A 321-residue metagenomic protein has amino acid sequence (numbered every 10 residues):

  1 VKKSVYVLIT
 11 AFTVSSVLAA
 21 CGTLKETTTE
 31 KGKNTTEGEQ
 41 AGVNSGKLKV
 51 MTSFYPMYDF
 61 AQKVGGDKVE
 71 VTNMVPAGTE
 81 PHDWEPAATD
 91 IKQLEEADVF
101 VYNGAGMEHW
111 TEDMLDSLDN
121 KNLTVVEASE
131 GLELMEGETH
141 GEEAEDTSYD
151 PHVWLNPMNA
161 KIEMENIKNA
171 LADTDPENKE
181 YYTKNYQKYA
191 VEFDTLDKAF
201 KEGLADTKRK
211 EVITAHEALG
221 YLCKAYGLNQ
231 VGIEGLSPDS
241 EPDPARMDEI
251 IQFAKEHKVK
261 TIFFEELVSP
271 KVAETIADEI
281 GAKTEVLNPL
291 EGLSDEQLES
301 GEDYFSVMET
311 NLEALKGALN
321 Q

Functional and structural regions predicted by a protein language model:
S4-Y6, T10, C21-Q321: Extracytoplasmic metal-acquisition and chelation regions
